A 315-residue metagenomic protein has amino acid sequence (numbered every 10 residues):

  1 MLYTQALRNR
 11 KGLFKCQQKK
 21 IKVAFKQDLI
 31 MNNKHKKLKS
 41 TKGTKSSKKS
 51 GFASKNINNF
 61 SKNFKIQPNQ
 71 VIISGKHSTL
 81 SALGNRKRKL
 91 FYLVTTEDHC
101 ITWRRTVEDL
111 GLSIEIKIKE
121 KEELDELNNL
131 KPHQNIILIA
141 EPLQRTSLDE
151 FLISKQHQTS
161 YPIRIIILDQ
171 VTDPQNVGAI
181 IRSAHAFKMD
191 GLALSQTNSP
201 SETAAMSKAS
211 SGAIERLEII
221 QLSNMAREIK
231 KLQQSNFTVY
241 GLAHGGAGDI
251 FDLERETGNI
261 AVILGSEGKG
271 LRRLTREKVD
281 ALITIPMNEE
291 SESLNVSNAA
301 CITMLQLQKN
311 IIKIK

Functional and structural regions predicted by a protein language model:
L2-Q156: N-terminal positively charged helical leader segments and presequences
I73, K117-E120, E218-A226, I283: Short acidic-hydrophobic, aromatic-tinged amphipathic segments that line or gate anion-handling sites
L80, H185-A186, S207-S211, R273-K315: Structured adenosyl-cofactor binding patch, chiefly the S-adenosyl-L-methionine
D98, K121-E123, T197-S199, E267-K269 (+1 more regions): Short, acidic/turn-prone active-site loops that include or flank metal/cofactor- and phosphate-binding residues
T102, S199-A205, K269-K278: Short, glycine/polar-rich helix-capping loops at beta-to-alpha or helix-loop-helix junctions that flank or form
Q156-A247: RNA substrate-binding interface of SAM-dependent RNA methyltransferases
Y240-N295: Active-site/ligand-binding-proximal alpha/beta "capping" segment
